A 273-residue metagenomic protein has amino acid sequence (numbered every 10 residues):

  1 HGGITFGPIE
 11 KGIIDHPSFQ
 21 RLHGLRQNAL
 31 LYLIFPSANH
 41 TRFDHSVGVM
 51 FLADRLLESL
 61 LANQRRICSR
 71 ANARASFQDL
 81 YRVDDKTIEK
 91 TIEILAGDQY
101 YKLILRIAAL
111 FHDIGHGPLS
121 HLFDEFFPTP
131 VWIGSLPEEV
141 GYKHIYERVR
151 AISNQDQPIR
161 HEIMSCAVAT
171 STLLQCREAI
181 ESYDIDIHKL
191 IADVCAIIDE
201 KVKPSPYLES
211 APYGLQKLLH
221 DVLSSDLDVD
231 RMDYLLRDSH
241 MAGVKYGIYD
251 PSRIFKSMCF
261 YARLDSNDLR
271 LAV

Functional and structural regions predicted by a protein language model:
H1-R26, L30-I107, G115-V273: Sequence-structural signature of the catalytic-core scaffold of metal-dependent phosphohydrolases that act on
